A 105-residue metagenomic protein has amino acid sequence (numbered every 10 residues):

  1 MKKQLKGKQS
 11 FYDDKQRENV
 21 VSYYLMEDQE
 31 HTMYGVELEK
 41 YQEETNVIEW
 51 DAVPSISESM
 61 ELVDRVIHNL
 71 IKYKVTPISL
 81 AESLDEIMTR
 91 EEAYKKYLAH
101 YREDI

Functional and structural regions predicted by a protein language model:
M1-S22, Y101-I105: Negatively charged, low-complexity tracts enriched in Asp/Glu with abundant Ser/Thr
D13-K15, M26-D28, E43: Generic marker of residues within folded, mature protein domains
E18-D28, K95: A positively charged, amphipathic N-terminal helix/segment that binds anionic biomolecules
E30-D51: A short, structured beta-strand/loop element
T45-I105: Mixed-charge, Lys/Arg-enriched low-complexity segments
